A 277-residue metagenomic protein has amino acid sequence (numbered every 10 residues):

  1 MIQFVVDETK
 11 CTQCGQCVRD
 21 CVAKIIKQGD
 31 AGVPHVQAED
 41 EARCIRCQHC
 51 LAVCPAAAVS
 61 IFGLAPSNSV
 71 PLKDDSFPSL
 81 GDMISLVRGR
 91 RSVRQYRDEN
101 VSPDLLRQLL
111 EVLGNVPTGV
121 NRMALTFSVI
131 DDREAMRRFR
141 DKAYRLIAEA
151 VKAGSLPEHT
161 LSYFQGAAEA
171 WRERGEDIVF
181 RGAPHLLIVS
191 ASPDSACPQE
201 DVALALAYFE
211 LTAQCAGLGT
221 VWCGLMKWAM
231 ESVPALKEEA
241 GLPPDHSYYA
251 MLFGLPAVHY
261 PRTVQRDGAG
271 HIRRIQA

Functional and structural regions predicted by a protein language model:
T12, L109, L113, H185-L187 (+2 more regions): Small-aliphatic-rich amphipathic alpha-helix that forms the alpha element of a beta-alpha
Q16-H35, H49-P66: Iron-sulfur cluster-binding cysteine motifs and their immediate structural context in ferredoxin-like electron-transfer
V36-V53, S69-R88: Short microdomains enriched in Cys/His and/or Lys/Arg
P71-G114: Extended interfacial segments that mediate partner engagement and assembly in macromolecular machines
S76, E173-R174, P244-A277: C-terminal helix-cap and adjacent tail motif
V112-G114, A170-G175, P234-E238, A257-Y260: Glycine-rich, charged/polar anion/phosphate-binding loops that engage phosphate groups from diverse ligands
R122-M123, F180-P184, C215: Short gly/pro-enriched beta-turn/loop segments at secondary-structure junctions
V129-E200: Glycine/small-residue-rich phosphate/adenosyl-binding loop
